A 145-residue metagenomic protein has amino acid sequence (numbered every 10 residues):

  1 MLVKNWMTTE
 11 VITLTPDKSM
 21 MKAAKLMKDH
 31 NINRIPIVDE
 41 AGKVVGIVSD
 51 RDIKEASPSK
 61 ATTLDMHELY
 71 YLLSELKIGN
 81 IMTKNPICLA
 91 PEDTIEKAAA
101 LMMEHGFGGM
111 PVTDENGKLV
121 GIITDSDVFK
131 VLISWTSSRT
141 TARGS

Functional and structural regions predicted by a protein language model:
M1-E10, D50-P86, A99-M103, T124-S145: Tandem CBS (Bateman) regulatory domains
L14-I32, I37-V38, M82, C88-G106 (+2 more regions): The conserved cystathionine-beta-synthase
M27, I35-D52, M102, M110-S126: A glycine-centered beta-loop-beta connector
N31-N33, D39-A41, T62-D65, L73-S74 (+3 more regions): Short, charged/polar low-complexity linear motifs in solvent-exposed/disordered segments
